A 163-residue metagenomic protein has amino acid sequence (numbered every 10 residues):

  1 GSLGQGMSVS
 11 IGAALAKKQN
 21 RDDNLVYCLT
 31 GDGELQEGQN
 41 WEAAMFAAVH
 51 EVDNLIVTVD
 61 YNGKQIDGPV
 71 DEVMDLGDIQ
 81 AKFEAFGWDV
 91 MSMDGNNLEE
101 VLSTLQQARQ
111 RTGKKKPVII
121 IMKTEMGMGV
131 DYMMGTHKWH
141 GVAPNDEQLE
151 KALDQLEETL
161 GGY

Functional and structural regions predicted by a protein language model:
G1-Y163: Glycine-rich ThDP/TPP pyrophosphate-binding loop and its adjacent helix/strand module within ThDP-dependent enzymes
